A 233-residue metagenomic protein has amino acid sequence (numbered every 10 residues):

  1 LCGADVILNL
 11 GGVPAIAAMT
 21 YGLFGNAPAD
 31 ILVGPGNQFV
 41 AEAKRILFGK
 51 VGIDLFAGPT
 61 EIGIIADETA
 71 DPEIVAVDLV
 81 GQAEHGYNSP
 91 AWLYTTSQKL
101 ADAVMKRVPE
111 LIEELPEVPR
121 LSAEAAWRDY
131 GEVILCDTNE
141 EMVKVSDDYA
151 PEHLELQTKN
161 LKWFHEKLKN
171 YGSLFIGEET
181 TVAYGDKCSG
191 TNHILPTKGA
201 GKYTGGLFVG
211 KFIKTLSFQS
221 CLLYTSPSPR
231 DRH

Functional and structural regions predicted by a protein language model:
L1, I16-T20, V40-R45, G63 (+6 more regions): Predominant activation on well-ordered alpha-helical scaffold segments within soluble catalytic domains
C2-P90: Conserved NAD(P)+-binding/catalytic subdomain of aldehyde/semialdehyde dehydrogenases
D5-L8, A29-V33, N37-F39, D54 (+8 more regions): Structural motif
I7-G11, I31-P35, D67, D71 (+5 more regions): Catalytic cores of large soluble enzymes that bind and process phosphate-bearing ligands
G22-L23, L47, T69, Q82 (+6 more regions): Alpha-helix boundary/capping residues
A91-L207: NAD(P)-dependent aldehyde/semialdehyde dehydrogenase
Y224-H233: Conserved small/polar residues in nucleotide/adenosyl-binding loops
